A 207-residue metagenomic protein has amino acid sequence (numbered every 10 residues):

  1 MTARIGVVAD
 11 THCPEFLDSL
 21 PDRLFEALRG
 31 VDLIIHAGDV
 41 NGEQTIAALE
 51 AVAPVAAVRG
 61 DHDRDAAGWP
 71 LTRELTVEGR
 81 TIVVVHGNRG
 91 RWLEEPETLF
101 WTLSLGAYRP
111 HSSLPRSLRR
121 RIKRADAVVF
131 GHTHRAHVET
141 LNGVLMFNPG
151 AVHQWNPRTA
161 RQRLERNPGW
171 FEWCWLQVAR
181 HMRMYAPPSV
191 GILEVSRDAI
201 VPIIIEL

Functional and structural regions predicted by a protein language model:
M1-G6, E74-V83, T140-M146, V195-P202: Beta-strand-turn-beta hairpins that frame and shape the catalytic cleft of phosphate-ester-processing enzymes
M1-V55, D63-L71, A186-S189: N-terminal active-site segment of His-dependent metallophosphoesterases
V7-A9, L33-D39, A56-D61, V84-H86 (+2 more regions): Active-site neighborhood of phospho(di)ester-bond hydrolases with catalytic His/Asp-centered motifs
H12-E15, A66-G68, T72, T76-R124 (+2 more regions): Active-site-proximal segments of metal-dependent phosphoesterases and phosphodiesterases across multiple
H12-F16, V40-T45, H62-G68, G90-E94 (+3 more regions): Active-site environment of divalent metal-dependent phosphoester hydrolases
F25, A47, T72-L75, R119 (+1 more regions): Short secondary-structure boundary/capping segments
A56, S104-R197: Conserved beta-sheet core of the metallophosphoesterase superfamily
I203-L207: Short, solvent-exposed aromatic-acidic interface loops
